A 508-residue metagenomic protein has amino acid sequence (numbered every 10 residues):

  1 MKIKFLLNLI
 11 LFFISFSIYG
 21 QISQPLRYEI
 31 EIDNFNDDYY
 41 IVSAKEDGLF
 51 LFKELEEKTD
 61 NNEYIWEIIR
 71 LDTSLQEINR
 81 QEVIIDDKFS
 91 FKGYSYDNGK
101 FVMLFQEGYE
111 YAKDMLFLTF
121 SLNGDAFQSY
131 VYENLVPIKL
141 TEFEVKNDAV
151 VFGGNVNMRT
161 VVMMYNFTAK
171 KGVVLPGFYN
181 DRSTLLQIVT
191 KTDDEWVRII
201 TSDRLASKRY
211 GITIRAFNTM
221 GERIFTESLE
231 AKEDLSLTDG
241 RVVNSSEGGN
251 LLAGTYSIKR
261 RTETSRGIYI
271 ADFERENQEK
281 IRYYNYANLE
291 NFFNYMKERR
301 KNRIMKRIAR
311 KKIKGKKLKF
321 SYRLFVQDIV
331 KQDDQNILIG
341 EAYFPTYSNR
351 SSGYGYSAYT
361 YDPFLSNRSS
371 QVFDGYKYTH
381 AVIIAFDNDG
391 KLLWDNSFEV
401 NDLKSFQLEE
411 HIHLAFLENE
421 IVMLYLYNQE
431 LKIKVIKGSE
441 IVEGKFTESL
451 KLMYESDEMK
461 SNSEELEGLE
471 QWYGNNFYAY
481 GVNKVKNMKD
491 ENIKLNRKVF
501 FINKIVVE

Functional and structural regions predicted by a protein language model:
M1-L26: Bacterial Sec-dependent N-terminal signal peptides
Q24-I32, L75-V83, D125-Y132, K171-Y179 (+5 more regions): A short beta-strand motif characteristic of beta-propeller blades
D33-V42, D86-S95, V131-K146, D181-K191 (+4 more regions): Repeated scaffold domains used in trafficking and secretory/extracellular systems, primarily beta-propellers
Y40-G153: Post-signal peptide N-terminal segment of secreted/secretory-pathway proteins
E56-D60, G108-A112, V156-T160, D203-K208 (+4 more regions): Short glycine/acidic-enriched loop and turn motifs that connect beta-strands
I65-T73, M115-G124, M163-T168, Y210-R223 (+4 more regions): Beta-propeller blade signature
T201, F325-S352, A358-A381, A385 (+2 more regions): Loop/turn-rich, solvent-exposed surfaces of beta-rich toroidal or solenoidal domains
E227-G240, K280-S321, W394-H413, V442-G474: Conserved blade-ending motifs and adjacent loop-strand segments that build the rim/top face of beta-propeller domains
